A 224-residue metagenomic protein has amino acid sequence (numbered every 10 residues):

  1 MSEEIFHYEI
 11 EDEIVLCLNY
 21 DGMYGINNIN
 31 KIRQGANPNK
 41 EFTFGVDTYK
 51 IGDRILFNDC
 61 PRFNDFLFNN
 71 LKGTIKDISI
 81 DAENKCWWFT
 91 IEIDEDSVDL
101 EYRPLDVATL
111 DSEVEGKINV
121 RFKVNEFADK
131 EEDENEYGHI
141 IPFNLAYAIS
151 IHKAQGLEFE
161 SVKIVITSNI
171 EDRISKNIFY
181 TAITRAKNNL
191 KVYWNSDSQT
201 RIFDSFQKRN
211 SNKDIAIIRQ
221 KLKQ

Functional and structural regions predicted by a protein language model:
S2-Q224: Core RecA-like ATPase module of SF1/SF2 helicases and allied nucleic-acid translocases
